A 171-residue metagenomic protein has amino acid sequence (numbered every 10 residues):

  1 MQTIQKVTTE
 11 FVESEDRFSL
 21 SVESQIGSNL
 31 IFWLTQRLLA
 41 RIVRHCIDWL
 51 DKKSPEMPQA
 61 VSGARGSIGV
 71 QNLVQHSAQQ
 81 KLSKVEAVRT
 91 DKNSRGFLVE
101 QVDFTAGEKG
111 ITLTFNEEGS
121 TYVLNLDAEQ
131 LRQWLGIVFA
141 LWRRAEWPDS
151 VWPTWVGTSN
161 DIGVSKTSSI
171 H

Functional and structural regions predicted by a protein language model:
M1-K52: The feature marks the first
M1-V12, Q71-E117, N125, K166-S169: Intrinsic, low-complexity N-terminal interaction/targeting segments
R17-S19, T112, V123: General beta-strand recognition
S24, S28, F32, Q59 (+2 more regions): Alpha-helical rod/repeat scaffolding segments in eukaryotic adaptors/tethers and long-chain four-helix cytokines
I31-Q79: Short, well-structured hydrophobic secondary-structure segments
R37-A40, R44-C46, Q101-L113, A128-F139 (+2 more regions): Short alpha-helical interface patches
S54-N72, A145-T167: A short, charged
T114-G163: Mixed-charge, glycine-accented linear interaction segment located at domain edges/termini
